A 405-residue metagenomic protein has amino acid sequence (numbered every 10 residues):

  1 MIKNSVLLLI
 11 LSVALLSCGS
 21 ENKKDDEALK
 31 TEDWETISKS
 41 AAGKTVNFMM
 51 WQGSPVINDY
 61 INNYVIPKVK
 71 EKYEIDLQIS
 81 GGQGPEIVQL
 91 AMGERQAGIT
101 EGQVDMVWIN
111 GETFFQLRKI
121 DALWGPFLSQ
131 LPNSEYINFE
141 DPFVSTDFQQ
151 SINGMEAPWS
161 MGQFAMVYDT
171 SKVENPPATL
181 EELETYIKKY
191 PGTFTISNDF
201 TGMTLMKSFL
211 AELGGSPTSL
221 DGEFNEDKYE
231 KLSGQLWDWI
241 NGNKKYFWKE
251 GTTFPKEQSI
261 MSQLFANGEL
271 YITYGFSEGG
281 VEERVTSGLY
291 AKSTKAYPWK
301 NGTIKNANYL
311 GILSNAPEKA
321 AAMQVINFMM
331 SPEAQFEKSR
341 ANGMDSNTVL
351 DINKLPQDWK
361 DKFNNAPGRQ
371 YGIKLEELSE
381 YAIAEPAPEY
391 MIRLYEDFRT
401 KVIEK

Functional and structural regions predicted by a protein language model:
M1-V6: Bacterial N-terminal signal peptides that target proteins for export
A14-S17: C-terminal motif of bacterial Sec signal peptides marking the signal peptidase cleavage site
G19-N22: Bacterial signal peptide processing site
D26-F48, K70-E71, Y190: Immediate post-signal peptide segment of exported/extracytoplasmic ligand-binding proteins
K30, Q263, G368-K405: Conserved C-terminal helix/tail region of periplasmic/extracytoplasmic solute-binding proteins
W51-Y64, Q78-V88, T100-S259: Extracytoplasmic ligand-binding site segments that recognize negatively charged/polar headgroups
W248-N315: Extracytoplasmic/periplasmic substrate-binding proteins
T303-I304, N308-E377: Mature extracytoplasmic/periplasmic domains
